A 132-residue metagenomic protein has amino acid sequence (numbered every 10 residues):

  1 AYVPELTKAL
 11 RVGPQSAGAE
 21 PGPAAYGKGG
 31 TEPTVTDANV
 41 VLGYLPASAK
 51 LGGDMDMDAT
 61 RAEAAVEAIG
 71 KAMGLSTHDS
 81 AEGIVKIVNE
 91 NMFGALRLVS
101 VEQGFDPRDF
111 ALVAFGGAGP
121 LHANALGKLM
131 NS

Functional and structural regions predicted by a protein language model:
A1-S132: N-terminally biased helix-coil "hinge/interface" segments that flank
